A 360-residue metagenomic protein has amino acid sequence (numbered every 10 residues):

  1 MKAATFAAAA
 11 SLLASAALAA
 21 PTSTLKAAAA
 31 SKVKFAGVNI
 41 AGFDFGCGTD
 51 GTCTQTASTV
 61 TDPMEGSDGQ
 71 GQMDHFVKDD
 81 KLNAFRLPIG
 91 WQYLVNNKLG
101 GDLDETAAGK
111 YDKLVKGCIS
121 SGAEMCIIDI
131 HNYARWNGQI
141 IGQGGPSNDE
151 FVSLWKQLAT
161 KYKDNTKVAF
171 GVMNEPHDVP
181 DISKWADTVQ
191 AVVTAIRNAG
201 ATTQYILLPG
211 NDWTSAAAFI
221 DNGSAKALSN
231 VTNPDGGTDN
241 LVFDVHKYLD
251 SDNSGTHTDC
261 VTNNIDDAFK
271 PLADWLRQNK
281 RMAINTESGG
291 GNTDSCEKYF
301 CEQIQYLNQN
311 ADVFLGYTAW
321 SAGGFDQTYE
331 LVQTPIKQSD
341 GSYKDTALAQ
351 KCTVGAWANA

Functional and structural regions predicted by a protein language model:
M1-T22: Fungal secretory targeting signals
T5, Y317-A322: A generic structural motif
L18-N39, F45-P63, Q327-A360: Extracellular low-complexity, O-glycosylation-prone Ser/Thr/Pro/Gly-rich "stalks" and linkers flanking catalytic
L25-L228: Active-site mouth of glycoside hydrolases
D44, L249, G323: Short loop/turn segments at secondary-structure transitions that flank enzyme active sites
E65, D149-T160, D164-A169, M173-L315 (+1 more regions): Extracellular glycoside hydrolase catalytic/binding regions
M125-I128, A283, Y317: Hydrophobic beta-strand scaffold residues
S288-G289, W320-G324: Acidic carboxylate-rich catalytic motifs and surrounding loops in phosphoryl-/glycosyl-chemistry enzymes
